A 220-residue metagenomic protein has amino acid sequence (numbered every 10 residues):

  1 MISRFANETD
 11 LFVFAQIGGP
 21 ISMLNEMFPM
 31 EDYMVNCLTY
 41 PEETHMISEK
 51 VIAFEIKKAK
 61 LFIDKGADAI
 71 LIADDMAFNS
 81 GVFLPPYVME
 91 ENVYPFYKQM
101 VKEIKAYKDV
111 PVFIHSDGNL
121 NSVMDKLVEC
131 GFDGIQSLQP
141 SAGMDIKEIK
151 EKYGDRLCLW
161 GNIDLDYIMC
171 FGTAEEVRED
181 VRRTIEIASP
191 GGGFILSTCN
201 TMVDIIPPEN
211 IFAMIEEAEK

Functional and structural regions predicted by a protein language model:
M1-K220: Active-site loop segments of alpha/beta catalytic cores
